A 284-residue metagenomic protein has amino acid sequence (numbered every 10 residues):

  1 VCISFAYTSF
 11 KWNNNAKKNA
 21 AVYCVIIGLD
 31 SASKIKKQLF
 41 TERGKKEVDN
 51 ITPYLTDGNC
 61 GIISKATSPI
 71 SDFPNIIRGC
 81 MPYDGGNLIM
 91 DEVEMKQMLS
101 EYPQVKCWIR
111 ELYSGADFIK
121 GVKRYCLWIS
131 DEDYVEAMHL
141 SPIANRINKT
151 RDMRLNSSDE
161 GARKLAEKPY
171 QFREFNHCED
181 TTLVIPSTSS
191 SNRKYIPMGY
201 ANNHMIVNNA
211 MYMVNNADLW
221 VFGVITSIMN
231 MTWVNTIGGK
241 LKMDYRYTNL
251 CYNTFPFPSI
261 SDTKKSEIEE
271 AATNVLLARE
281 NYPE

Functional and structural regions predicted by a protein language model:
V1-P103, K120-R124, Y134-L140, N202-M211 (+2 more regions): Signature of N6-adenine DNA methyltransferases within the class I
C2, P142-T150, L165-A166, Y252 (+1 more regions): Non-catalytic DNA-recognition/assembly elements of restriction-modification systems
S9-W12, P142, R146-M211: Flexible, glycine/threonine-enriched loop-and-boundary segments that flank and lead into catalytic domains of large
F10, S31-S33, L55, D117 (+6 more regions): Short, flexible loop/turn elements at secondary-structure junctions
F40-E42, C107-E111, K123-W128, S157-K168 (+2 more regions): Short coil/turn segments at secondary-structure boundaries
L112, D152-M153, H177-Y195, N216-G238: Short Ser/Thr-interspersed hydrophobic loop/turn segments at strand-loop and sheet-helix junctions that line or gate
Y212-T254, S261-A278: Basic, amphipathic alpha-helical recognition segments used for DNA target recognition
